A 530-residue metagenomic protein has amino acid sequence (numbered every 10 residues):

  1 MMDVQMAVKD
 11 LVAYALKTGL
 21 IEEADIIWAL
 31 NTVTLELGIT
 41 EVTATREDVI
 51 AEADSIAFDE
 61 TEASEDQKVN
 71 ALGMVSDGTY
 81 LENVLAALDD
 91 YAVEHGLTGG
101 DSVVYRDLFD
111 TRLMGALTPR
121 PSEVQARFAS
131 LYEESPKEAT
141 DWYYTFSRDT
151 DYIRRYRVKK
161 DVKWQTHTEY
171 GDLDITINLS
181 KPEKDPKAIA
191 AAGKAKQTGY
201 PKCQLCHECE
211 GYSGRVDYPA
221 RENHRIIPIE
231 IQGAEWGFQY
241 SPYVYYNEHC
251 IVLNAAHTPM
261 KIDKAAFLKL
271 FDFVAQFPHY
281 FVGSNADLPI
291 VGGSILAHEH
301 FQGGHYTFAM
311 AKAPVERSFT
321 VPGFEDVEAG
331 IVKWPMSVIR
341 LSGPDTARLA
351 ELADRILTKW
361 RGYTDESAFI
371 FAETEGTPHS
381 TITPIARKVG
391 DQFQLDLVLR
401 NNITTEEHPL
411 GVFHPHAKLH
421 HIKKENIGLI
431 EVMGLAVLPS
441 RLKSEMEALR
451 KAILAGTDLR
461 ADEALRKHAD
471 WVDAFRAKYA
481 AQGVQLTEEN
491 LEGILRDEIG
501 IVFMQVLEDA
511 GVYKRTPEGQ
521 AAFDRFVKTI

Functional and structural regions predicted by a protein language model:
M1-V252, A256-P259, K333-P335, L349-A353 (+2 more regions): Active-site microenvironments that recognize anionic phosphate/pyrophosphate groups
N223-R225, H257-V282: Helical scaffold of the NTase/Pol beta-like nucleotidyltransferase catalytic core
A265, V274-A297, G303-T364: Catalytic or ion-translocation cores adjacent to nucleophile or general acid/base/metal-coordination motifs in diverse
